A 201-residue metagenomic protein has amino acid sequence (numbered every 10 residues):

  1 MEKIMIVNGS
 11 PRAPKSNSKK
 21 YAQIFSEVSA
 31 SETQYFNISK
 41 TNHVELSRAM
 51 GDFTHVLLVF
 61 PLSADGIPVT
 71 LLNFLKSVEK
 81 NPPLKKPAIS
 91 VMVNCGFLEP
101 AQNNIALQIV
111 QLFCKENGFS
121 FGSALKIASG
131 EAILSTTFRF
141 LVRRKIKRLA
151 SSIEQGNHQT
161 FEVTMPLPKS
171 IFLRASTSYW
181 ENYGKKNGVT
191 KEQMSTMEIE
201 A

Functional and structural regions predicted by a protein language model:
M1-K85, H158, V163-A201: N-terminal beta1-alpha1-beta2 submodule of the flavodoxin-like/Rossmannoid cofactor-binding fold
A22, L71, L75, L107-V110 (+2 more regions): Amphipathic alpha-helical segments in well-structured domains
F25-S29, V78, V110, C114 (+2 more regions): Hydrophobic, Leu/Ile/Phe/Ala-enriched alpha-helical segments that form helix-helix packing faces
N37-V44, L72-N73, S90-L98, S123-G130 (+1 more regions): Low-complexity, flexible helical/coil segments
I89-F140: Short, glycine-/small-residue-rich phosphate/pyrophosphate-handling segment
S123-E181: A conserved mid-domain beta-alpha-beta active-site/ligand-binding segment of alpha/beta enzyme cores
